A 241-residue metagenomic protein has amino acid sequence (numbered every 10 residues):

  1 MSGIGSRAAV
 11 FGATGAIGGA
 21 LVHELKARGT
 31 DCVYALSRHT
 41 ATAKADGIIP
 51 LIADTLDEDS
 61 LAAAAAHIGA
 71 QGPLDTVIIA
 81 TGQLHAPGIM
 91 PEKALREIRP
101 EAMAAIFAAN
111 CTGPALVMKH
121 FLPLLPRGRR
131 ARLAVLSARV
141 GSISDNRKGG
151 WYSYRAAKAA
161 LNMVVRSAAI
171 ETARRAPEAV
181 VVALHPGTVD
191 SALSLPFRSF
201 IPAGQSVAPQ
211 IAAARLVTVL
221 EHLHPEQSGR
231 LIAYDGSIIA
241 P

Functional and structural regions predicted by a protein language model:
F11-K26: N-terminal Rossmann NAD(P)H-binding glycine-rich loop of SDR-like oxidoreductase domains
H23, A115, K158-I170, A179 (+1 more regions): Conserved active-site helix of classical SDR/Rossmann-fold NAD(P)-dependent CH-OH oxidoreductases
K26-K44: Conserved glycine-rich Rossmann-like NAD(P)H-binding loop of the short-chain dehydrogenase/reductase
K44-L61: Rossmann-fold cofactor-recognition segment
H67-T81, A86: A glycine-rich helix->loop->beta "capping" turn within Rossmann-like NAD(P)(H)-dependent oxidoreductase domains
Q83-P87, P91-I106, R127-R175: Catalytic loop of short-chain dehydrogenase/reductase
A179, A183, S191, L195-P241: C-terminal helical subdomain
